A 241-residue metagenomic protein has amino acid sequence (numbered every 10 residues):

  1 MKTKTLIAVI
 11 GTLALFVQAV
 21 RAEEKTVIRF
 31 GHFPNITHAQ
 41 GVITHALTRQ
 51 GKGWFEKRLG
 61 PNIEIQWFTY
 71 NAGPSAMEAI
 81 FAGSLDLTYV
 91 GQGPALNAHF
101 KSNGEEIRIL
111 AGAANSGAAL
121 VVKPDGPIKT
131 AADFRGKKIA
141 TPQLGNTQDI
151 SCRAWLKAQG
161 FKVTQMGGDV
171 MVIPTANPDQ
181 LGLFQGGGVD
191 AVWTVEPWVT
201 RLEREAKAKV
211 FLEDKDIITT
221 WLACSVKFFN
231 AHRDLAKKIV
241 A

Functional and structural regions predicted by a protein language model:
M1-T5: Positively charged n-region of N-terminal signal peptides that target proteins for export
I7-F16: Bacterial N-terminal signal peptides
L13, H38, C152, G182 (+1 more regions): Low-complexity, compositionally biased segments
F16-A22: Sec/Tat signal peptide C-region and signal peptidase I cleavage site
E23-P174, D190-E196, K209-D216: Short, glycine-/small- and polar/acidic-enriched structural segments that line small-molecule recognition paths
G126, M166-D169, I173, P178-A241: Pocket-lining segment of extracytoplasmic ligand-binding domains
